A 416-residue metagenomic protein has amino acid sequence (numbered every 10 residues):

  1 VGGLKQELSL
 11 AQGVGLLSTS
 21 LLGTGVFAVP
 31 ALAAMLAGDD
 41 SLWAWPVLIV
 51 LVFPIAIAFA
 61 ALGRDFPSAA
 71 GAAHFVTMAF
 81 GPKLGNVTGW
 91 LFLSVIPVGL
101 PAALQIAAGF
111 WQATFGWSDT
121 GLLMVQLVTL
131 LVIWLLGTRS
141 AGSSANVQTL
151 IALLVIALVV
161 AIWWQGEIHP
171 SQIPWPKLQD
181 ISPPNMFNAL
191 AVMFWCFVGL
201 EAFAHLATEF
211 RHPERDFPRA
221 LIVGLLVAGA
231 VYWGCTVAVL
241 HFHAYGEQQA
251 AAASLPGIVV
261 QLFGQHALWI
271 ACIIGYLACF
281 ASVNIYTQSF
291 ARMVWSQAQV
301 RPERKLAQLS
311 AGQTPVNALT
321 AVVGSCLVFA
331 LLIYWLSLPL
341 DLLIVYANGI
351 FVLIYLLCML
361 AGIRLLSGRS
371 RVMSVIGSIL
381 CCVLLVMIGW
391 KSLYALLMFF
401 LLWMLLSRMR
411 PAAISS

Functional and structural regions predicted by a protein language model:
V1-D40, A44, V52-F53, I57 (+2 more regions): Membrane-interface "cap" regions at the ends of multi-pass membrane proteins
G3-L4, S41-L42, G116-L127, N146-C272: Helix-loop-helix junctions that connect adjacent transmembrane segments in multi-pass membrane transporters
L17, L21-G25, A79, G85-N86 (+4 more regions): Small-residue-rich segments of transmembrane alpha-helices in multi-pass membrane proteins, especially helix faces
V26-P30, A107, L136-G142, H266-A267 (+3 more regions): Transmembrane helix-loop junctions in multi-pass membrane proteins
L32-L36, P54-L130, W134-T138, A152-L153 (+2 more regions): Hydrophobic transmembrane alpha-helices that form the core helical bundles of multi-pass secondary transporters
V47, T114-A141, L153-W163, C196 (+2 more regions): Transmembrane alpha-helical segments of multi-pass small-molecule transport proteins
H74-T77, G81, A113, W117 (+3 more regions): TM-loop-TM module centered on a large, flexible mid-protein loop between adjacent transmembrane helices in multi-pass
L360-S416: A generic transmembrane alpha-helix motif of multi-pass inner-membrane proteins
